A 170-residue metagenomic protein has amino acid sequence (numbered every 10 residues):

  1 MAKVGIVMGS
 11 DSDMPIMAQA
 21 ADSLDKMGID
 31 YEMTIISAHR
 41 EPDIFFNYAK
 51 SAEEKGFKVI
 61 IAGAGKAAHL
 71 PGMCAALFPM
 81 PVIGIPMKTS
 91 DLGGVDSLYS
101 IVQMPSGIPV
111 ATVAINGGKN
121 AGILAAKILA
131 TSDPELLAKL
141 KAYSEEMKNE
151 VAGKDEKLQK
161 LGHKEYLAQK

Functional and structural regions predicted by a protein language model:
A2-R40: Glycine-rich phosphate/diphosphate-binding loop of Rossmann-like nucleotide-binding domains
A2-V4, M33, H39, A52 (+3 more regions): Positively charged, small/polar-rich N-terminal and surface patches that mediate targeting and assembly and bind
M8-P15, Q19-A20, V95-K170: C-terminal binding/interaction regions
D13-A18, E41-F45, A64-M73, L92-V95 (+1 more regions): Short glycine/serine/threonine-rich phosphate/pyrophosphate-binding segments that cradle anionic phosphate groups
M27-F57, E156: Active-site rim loops that border cofactor/substrate pockets in soluble metabolic enzymes
S37-A38, G63-A67, P86, V113-G117: Active-site nucleophile and cofactor-binding loops and adjacent substrate-binding regions of central metabolic enzymes
Y48-P86: Glycine-rich phosphate-binding loop
L70, C74-A114: Long, charge-patterned amphipathic alpha-helical coiled-coil/hairpin "stalk" segments used as oligomerization
